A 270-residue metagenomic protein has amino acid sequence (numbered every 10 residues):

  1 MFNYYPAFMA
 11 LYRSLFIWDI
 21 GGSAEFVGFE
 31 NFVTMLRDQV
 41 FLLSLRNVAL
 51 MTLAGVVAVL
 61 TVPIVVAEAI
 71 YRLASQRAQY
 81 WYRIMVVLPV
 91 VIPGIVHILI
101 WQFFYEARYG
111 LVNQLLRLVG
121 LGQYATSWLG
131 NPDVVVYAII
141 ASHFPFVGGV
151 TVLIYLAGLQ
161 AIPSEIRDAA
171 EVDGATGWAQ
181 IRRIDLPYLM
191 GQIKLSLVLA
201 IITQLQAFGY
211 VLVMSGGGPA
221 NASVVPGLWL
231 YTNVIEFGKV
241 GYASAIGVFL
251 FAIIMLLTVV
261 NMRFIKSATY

Functional and structural regions predicted by a protein language model:
M1-Y270: A structural signal for multi-pass alpha-helical bundles of membrane permease subunits that mediate small-molecule
